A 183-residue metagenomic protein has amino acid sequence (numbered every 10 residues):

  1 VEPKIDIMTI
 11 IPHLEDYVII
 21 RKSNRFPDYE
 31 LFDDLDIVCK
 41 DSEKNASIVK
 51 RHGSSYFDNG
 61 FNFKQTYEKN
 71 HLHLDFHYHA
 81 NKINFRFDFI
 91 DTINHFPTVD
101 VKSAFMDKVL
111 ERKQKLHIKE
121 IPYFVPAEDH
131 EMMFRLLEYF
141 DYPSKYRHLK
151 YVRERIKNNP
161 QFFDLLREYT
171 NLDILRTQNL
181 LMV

Functional and structural regions predicted by a protein language model:
V1-V183: Conserved NTP-donor binding/palm subdomain of two-metal-ion nucleotidyltransferases/polymerases, i.e., the charged
